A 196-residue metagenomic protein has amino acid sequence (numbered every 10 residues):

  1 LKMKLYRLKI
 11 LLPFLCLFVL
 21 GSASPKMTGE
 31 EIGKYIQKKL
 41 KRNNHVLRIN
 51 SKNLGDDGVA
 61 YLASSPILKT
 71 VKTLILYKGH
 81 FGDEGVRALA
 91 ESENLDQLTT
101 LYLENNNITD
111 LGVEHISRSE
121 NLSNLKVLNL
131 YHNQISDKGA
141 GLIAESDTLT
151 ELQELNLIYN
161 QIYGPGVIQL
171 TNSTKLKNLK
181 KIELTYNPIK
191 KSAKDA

Functional and structural regions predicted by a protein language model:
L1-I32: Bacterial Sec-dependent N-terminal signal peptides
K26-G29, G33-A90, E104: LRR N-terminal entry segment and analogous cap-like coil->beta motifs
K39-V46, P66-T73, E93-T100, E120-V127 (+2 more regions): Leucine-rich repeat
K52, G79, L103-N106, L130-N133 (+2 more regions): Consensus "Asn ladder" position of solenoid repeat domains
E104-N105, T109-D147: Eukaryotic tandem repeat interaction scaffolds
I158, I162-A196: Leucine-rich solenoid repeat scaffolds
